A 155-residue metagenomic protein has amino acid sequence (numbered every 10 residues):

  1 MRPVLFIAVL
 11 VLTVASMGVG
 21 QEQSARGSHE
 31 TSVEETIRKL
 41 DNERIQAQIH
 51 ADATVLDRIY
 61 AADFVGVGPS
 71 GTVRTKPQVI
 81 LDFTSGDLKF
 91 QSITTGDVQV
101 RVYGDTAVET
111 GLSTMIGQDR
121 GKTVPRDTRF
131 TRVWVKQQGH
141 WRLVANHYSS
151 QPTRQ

Functional and structural regions predicted by a protein language model:
M1-A8: Bacterial N-terminal signal peptides that target proteins for export
L5, M17, Q21-I59, D63-Q155: A beta-strand edge to alpha-helix "cap/lid" segment located at domain peripheries
L10-M17: Hydrophobic core
